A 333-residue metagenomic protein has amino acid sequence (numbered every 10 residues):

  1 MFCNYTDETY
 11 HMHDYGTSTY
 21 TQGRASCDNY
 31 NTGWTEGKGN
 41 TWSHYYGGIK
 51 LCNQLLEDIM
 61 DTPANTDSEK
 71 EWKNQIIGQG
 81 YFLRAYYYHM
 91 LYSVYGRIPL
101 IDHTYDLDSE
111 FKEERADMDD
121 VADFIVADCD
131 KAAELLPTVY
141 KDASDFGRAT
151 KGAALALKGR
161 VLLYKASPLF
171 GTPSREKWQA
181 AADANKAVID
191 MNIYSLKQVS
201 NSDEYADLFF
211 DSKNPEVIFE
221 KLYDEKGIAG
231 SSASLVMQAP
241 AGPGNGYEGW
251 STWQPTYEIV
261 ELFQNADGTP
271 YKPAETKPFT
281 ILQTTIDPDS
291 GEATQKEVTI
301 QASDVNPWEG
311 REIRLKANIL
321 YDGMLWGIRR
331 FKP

Functional and structural regions predicted by a protein language model:
M1-T21, D130, K151-L155, R160-K332: An aromatic- and glycine-enriched ligand-binding surface/loop that stacks and positions planar moieties
Y15-Y95, E110-D123, A127-F146, E275 (+5 more regions): Conserved, well-structured interaction surfaces
L56, L91, P99-I101, V217-K221: Structural recognition of the beta-strand scaffold that forms the well-ordered cores of secreted hydrolase catalytic
T62, S68-E69, D102, D106-S109 (+3 more regions): Residue-level signal for well-ordered alpha-helical segments
T66-E69, D106, D117-D119, T150 (+2 more regions): Helix N-cap and loop-to-helix transition residues
M90-P99, Y140, Y164-P173: Short coil/turn linking the two alpha-helices of tandem helical-hairpin repeats
R97-M118, L169-Q179: Short coil/linker segments at helix-helix boundaries
R97-T104, A133-S144, S195-N201: Glycine- and aromatic-rich loop/turn segments at beta-sheet edges
